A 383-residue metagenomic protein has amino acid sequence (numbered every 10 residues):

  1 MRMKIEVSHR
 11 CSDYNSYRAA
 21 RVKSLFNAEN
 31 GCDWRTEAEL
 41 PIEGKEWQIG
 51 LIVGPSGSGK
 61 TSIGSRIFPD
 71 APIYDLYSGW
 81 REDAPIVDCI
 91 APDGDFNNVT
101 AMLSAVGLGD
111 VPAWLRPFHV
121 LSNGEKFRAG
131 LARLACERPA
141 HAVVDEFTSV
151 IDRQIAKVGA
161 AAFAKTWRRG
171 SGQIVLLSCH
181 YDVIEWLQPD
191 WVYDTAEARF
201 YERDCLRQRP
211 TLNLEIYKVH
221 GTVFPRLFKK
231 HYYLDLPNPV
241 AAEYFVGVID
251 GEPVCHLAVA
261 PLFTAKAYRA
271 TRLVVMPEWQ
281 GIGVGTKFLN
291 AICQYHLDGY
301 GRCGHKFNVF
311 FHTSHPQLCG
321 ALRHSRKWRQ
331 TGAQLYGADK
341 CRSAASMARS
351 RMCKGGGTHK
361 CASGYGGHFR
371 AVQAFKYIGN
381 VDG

Functional and structural regions predicted by a protein language model:
M1-E43, R81-E82, R203-D204: Pre-NBD coupling/linker segments of ABC/ABC-like ATPases
S8-H9, T36, I42-L108: ABC ATPase nucleotide-binding domain signature region
T61, D152, A156, Q173 (+1 more regions): Glycine-rich acyl-CoA binding loop
R66-P69, G107, G124-V144: GG-anchored amphipathic helix commonly corresponding to the ABC/SMC/Rad50 NBD signature/C-loop
V143-D152: Walker B catalytic motif
H180-L187, C319: Conserved H-loop
H220-W279, N290: A conserved beta-strand-loop-helix scaffold within acyl/acetyltransferase catalytic domains
A260-K354: Acyl-donor binding region in acyl/amide transferases
